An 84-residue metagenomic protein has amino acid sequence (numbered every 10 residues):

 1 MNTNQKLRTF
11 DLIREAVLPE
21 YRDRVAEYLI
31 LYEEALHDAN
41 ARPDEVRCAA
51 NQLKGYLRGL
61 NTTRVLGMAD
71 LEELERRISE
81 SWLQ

Functional and structural regions predicted by a protein language model:
N2-Q84: Acidic, Ser/Pro/Thr-rich low-complexity regulatory regions and the short amphipathic helical interaction modules they
